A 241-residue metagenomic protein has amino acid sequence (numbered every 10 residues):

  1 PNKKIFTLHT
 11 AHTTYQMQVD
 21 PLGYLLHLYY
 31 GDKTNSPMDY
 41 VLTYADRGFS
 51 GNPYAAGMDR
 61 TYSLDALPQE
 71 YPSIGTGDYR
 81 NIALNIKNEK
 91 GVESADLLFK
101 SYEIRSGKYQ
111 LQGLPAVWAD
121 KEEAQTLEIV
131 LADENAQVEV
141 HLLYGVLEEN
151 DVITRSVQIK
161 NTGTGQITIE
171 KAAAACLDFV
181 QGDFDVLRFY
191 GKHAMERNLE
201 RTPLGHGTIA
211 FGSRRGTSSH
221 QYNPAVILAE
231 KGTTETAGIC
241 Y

Functional and structural regions predicted by a protein language model:
K4-A11, Y15, L25-Y241: Polysaccharide-binding surfaces and accessory modules of carbohydrate-active proteins
Q18-D20: Contiguous, structured surface segment used for ligand recognition
